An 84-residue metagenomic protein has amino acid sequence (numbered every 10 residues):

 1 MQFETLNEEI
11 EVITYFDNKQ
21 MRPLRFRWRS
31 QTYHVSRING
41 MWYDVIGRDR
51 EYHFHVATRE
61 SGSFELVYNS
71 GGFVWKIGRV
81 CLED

Functional and structural regions predicted by a protein language model:
M1-D84: N- and C-terminal low-complexity/disordered segments
